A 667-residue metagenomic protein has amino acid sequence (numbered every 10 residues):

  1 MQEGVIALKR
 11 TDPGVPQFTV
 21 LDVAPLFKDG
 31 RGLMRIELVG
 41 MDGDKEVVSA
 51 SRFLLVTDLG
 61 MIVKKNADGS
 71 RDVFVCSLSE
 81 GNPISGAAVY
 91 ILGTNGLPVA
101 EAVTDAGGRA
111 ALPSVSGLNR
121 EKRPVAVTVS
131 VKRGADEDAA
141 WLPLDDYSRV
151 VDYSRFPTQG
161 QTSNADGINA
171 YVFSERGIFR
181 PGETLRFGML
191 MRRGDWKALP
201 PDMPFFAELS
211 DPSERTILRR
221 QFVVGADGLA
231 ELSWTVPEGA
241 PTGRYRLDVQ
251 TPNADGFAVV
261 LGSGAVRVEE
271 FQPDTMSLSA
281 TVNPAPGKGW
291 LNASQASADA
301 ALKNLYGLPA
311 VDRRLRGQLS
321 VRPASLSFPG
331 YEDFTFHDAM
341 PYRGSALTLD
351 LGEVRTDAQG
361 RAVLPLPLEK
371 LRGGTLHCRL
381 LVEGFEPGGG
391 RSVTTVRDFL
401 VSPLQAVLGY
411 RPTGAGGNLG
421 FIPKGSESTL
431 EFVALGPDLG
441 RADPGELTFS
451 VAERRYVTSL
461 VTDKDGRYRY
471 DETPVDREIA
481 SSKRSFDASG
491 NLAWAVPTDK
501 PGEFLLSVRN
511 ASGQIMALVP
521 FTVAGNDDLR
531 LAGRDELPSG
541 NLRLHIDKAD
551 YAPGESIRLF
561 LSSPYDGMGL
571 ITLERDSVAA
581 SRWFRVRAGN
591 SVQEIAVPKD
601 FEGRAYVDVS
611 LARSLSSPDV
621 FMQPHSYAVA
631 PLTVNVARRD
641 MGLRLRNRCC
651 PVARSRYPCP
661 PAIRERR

Functional and structural regions predicted by a protein language model:
M1-R667: N-terminal, cleavable Sec-dependent signal peptides of secreted/periplasmic/extracellular proteins
